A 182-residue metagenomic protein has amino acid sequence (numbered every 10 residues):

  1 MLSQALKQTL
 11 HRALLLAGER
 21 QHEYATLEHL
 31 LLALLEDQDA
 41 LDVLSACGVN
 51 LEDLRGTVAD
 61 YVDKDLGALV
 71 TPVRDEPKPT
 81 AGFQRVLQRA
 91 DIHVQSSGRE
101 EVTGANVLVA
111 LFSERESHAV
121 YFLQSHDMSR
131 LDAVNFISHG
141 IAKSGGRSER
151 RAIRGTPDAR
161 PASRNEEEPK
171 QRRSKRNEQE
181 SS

Functional and structural regions predicted by a protein language model:
M1-S182: Histone-fold recognition with a strong bias for associated Lys/Arg-rich disordered tails
